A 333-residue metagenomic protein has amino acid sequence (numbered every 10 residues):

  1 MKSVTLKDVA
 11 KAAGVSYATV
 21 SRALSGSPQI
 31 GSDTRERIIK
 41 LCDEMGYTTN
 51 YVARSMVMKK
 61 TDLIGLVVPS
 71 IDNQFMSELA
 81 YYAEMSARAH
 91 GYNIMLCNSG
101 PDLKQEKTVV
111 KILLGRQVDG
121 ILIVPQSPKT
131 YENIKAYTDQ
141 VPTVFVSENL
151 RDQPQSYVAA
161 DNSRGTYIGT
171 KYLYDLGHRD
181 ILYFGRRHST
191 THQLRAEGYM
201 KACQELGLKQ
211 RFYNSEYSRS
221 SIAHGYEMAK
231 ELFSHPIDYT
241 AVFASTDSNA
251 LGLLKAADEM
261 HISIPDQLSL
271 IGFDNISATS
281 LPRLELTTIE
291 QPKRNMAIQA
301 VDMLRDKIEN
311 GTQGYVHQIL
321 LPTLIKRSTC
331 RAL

Functional and structural regions predicted by a protein language model:
M1-K60: N-terminal helix-turn-helix DNA-binding module of bacterial transcription factors
M1-T5, D43-Y81, A89-Y92, G100-P101 (+1 more regions): N-terminal helix-turn-helix/winged-helix DNA-binding helices and compositionally similar short basic alpha-helical
P69-S77, L96-Q105, V158-I168, F184-K230 (+4 more regions): Hinge/beta->alpha junction and helix N-cap segments in small-molecule ligand-binding domains
M85-I134: Central regulatory/effector-binding core of bacterial HTH transcription factors
P101, I123-I168, L208, S248 (+1 more regions): Flexible loop/hinge segments that line or gate small-molecule binding clefts
Q117-P125, L182-G185, S215, P236-T246 (+1 more regions): Periplasmic-binding protein-like
R179-D180, Q210-Y213, S263-L270: Short acidic capping loops at alpha-helix termini that bridge into adjacent secondary structure
K230-L333: Flexible loop/turn connectors
